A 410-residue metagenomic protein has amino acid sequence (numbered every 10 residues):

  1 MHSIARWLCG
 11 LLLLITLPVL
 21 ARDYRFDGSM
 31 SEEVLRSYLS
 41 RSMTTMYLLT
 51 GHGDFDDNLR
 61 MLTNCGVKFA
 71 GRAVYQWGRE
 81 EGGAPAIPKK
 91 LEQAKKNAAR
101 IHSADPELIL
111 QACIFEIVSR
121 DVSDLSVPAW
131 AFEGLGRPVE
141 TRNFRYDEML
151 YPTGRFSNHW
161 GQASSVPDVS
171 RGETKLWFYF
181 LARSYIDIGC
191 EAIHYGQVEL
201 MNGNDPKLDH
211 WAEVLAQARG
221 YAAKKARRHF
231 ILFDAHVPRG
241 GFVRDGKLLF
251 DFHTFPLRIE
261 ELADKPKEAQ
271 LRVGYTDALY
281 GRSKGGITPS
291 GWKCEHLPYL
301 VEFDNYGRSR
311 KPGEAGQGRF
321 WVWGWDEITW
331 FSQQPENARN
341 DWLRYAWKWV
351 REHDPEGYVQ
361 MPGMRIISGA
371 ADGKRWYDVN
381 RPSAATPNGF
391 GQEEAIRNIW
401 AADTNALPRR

Functional and structural regions predicted by a protein language model:
M1-L8: Bacterial N-terminal signal peptides that target proteins for export
R22-R410: Glycan-processing catalytic domains of CAZymes
